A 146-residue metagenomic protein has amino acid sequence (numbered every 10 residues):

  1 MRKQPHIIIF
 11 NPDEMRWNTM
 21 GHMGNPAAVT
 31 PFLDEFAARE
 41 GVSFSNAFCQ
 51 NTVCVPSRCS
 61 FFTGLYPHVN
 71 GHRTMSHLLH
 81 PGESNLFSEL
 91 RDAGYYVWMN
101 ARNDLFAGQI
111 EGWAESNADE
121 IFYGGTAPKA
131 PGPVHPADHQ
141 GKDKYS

Functional and structural regions predicted by a protein language model:
M1-S146: Formylglycine-dependent sulfatase
